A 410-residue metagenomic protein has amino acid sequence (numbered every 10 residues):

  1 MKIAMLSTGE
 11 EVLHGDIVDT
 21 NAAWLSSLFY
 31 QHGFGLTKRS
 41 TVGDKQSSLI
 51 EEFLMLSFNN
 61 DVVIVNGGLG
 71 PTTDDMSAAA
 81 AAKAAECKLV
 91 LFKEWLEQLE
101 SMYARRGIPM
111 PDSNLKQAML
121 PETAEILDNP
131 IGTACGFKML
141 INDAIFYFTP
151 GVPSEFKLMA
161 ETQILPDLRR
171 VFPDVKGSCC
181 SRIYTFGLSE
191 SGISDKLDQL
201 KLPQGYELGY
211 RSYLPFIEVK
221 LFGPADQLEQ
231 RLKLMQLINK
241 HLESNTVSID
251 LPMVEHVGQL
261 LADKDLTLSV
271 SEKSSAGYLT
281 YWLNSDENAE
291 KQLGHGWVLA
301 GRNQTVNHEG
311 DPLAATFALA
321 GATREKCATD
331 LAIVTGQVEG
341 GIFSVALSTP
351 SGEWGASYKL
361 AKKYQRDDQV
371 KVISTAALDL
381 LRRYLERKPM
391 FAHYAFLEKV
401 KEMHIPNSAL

Functional and structural regions predicted by a protein language model:
M1-R39: Glycine-rich phosphate/diphosphate-binding loop of Rossmann-like nucleotide-binding domains
I3-M5, F146, L268: Conserved hydrophobic helix-helix packing surfaces used for dimerization/oligomerization
E10-E11, G68-P71, G151-S154, A276 (+1 more regions): Short glycine-rich anion-binding loops that position phosphate/pyrophosphate groups of nucleotides and phosphorylated
Y30-F58, T305-E309: N-terminal beta-loop-helix "entrance" segment that forms/cooperates in small-molecule cofactor or anionic ligand
T41, S48-L54, F58, M76-V171: Proline/glycine-rich low-complexity loops and linkers
L140-N142, F148-P215, F222, E229-R231: Accessory alpha-helical/coil subdomains and C-terminal extensions that flank or cap enzyme catalytic cores
Q230-L410: Short alpha-helical segments enriched in small residues
